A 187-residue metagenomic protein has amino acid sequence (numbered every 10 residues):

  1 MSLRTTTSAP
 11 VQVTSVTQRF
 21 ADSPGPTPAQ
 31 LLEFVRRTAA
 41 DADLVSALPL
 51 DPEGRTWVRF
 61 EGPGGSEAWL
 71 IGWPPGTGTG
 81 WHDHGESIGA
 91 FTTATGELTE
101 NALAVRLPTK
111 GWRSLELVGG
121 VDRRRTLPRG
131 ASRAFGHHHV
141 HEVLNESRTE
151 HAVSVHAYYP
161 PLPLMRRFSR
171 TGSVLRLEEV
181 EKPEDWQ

Functional and structural regions predicted by a protein language model:
M1-A42: N-terminal leader/capping segments at the start of a protein or of a new domain
A47-P75: A short glycine-rich, His/Asp/Glu-containing loop-to-beta-strand
W69-H84, G136-H138: Conserved short histidine dyad/triad with adjacent acidic residue
P75, E86-P108: Glycine- and acidic-residue-biased ligand/ion/polar-headgroup-sensing regions
A90, V105-H141, E179-P183: Short acidic-glycine-tyrosine-enriched beta hairpin
A90-T92, T149-L164: A short hydrophobic beta-strand segment most commonly corresponding to one strand of the jelly-roll/cupin
V143-S147: Asparagine-centered strand-capping/turn motif at beta-strand->loop junctions
S173-Q187: Long hydrophobic alpha-helical segments typical of transmembrane helices together with their membrane-interfacial
